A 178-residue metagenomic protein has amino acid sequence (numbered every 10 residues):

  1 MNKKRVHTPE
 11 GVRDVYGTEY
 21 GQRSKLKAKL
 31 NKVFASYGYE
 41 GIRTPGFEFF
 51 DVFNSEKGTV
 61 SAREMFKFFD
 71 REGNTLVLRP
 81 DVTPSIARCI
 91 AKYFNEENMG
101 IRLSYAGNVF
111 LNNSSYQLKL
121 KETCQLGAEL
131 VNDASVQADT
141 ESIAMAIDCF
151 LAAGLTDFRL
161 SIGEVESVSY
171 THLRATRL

Functional and structural regions predicted by a protein language model:
N2-P84, R88-R174: Extended, charged alpha-beta segments that form solvent-exposed binding/catalytic grooves in nucleic-acid-handling
